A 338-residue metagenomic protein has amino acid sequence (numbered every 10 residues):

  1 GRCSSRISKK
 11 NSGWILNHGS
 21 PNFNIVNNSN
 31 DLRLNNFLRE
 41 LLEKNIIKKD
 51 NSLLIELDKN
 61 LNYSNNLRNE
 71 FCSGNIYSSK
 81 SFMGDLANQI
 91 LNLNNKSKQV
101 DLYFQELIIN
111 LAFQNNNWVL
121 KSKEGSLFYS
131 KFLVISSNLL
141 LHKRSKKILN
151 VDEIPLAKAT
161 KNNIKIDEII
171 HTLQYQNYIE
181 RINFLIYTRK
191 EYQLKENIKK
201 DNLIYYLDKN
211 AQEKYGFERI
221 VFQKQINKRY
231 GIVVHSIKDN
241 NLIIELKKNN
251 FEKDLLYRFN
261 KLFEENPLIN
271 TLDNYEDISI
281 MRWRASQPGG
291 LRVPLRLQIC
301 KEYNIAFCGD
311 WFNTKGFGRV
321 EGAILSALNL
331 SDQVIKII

Functional and structural regions predicted by a protein language model:
G1, L111-A112, L141-K146, Q193-E196 (+2 more regions): Short catalytic/ligand-binding loop motif for oxyanion handling, primarily in non-cytosolic enzymes, centered on
R2-I55: N-terminal FAD cofactor-binding segment of flavoenzymes
S5-N11, N227-I338: Conserved flavin/dinucleotide-binding core of flavoenzymes
S20, Q105-I109, K123-G125: Conserved SAM/SAH-binding loop
N22-L32, Y63-L93, Y103, L246-D254: Short beta-strand to alpha-helix junction loop
D101-V119: A conserved short coil-to-beta-strand element within the FAD-binding core of flavoproteins
I108, L127-H142, A327: Short hydrophobic core segments
E153, A159, N163-A285: C-terminal segments that line or cap access tunnels to active or ligand-binding sites in enzymes and enzyme-associated
